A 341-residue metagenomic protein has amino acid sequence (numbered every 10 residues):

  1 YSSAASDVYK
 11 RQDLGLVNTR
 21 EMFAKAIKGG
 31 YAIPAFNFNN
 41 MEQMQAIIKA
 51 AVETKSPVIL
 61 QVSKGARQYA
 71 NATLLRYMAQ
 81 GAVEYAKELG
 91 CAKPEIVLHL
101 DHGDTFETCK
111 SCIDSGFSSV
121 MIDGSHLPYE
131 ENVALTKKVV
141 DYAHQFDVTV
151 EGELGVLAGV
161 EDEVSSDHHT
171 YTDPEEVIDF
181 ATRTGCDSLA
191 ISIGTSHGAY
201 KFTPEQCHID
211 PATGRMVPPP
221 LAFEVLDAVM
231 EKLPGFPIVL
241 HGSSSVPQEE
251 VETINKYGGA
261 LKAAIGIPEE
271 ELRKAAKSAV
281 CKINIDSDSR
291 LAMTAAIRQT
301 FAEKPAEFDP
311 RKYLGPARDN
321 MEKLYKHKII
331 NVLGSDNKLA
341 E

Functional and structural regions predicted by a protein language model:
Y1-Y9: Single conserved hydrophobic/aromatic residue that forms the stacking wall/gate of nucleotide- or nucleobase-binding
K10, L14-P34, E307-F308: Generic N-terminal amphipathic, Lys/Arg-enriched alpha-helix
T19-K25, M41-Q61, G65, L74-G90 (+5 more regions): Alpha/beta enzyme core
I33-N37, L98-H99, M121, I238-L240 (+2 more regions): Short catalytic-loop micro-motif centered on adjacent basic/acidic residues
A72, R76, L98, L261-I265 (+2 more regions): Metallocofactor- and cofactor-centric catalytic cores in central/energy metabolism, strongly enriched
G242-Y257: Active-site pocket-lining segment
K256, I267-E341: C-terminal alpha-helical cap/extension of soluble enzyme domains
